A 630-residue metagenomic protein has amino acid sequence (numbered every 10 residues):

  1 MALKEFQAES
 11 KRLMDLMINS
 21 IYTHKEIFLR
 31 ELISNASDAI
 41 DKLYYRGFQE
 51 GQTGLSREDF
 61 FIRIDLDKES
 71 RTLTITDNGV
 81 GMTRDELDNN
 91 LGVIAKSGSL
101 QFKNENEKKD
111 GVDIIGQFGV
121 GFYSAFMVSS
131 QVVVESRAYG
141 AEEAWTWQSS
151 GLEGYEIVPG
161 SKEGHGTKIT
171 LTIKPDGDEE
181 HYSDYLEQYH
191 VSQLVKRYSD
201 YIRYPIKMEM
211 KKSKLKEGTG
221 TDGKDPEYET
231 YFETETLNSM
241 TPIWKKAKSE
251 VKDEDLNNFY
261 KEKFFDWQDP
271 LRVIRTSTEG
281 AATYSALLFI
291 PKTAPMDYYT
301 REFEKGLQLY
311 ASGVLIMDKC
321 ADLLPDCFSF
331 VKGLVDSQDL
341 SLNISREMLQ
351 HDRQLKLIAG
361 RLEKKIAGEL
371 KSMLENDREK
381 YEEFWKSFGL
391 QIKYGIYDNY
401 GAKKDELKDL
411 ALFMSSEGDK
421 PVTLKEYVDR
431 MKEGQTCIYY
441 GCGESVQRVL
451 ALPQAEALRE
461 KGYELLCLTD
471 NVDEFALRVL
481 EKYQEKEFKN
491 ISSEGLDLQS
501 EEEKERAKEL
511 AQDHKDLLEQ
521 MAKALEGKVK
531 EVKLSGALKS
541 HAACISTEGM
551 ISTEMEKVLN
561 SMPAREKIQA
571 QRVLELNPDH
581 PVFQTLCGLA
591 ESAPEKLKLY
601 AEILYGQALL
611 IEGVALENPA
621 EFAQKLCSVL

Functional and structural regions predicted by a protein language model:
M1-Q188, Q193, K216: GHKL (Bergerat-fold) ATPase N-terminal catalytic module, capturing the glycine-rich phosphate-binding loop and acidic
I114, E135-G154, K174-L630: GHKL/Bergerat-fold ATPase module in large chromosome/replication-associated machines
